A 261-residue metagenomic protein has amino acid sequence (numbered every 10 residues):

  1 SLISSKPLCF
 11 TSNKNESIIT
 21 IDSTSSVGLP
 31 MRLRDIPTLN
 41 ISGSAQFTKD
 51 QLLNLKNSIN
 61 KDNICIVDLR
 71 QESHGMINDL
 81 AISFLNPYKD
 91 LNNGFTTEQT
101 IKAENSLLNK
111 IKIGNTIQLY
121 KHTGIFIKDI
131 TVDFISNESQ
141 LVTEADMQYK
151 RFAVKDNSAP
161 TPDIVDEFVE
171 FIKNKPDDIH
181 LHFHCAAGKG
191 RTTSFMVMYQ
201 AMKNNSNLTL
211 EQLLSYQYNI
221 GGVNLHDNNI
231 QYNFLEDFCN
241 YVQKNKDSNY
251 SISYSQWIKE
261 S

Functional and structural regions predicted by a protein language model:
S1-H182, S194-S261: Cys-dependent protein tyrosine phosphatase-like superfamily
G188: Conserved G/P- and acidic residue-centered "switch" motifs that form tight phosphate/ATP-binding loops in soluble
R191: Catalytic Zn2+-binding segment of zinc metalloproteases
